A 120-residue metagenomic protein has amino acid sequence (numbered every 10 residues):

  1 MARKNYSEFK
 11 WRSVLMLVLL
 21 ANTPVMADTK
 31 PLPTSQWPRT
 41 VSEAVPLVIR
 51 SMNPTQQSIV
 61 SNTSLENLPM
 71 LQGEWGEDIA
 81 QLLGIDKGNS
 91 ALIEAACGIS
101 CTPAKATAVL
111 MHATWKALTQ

Functional and structural regions predicted by a protein language model:
A2-S13: Bacterial N-terminal signal peptides that target proteins for export
W11-R12, V41, N89: Short amphipathic alpha-helical segments that mediate assembly, nucleic-acid/protein binding, or membrane association
S13-N22: Bacterial N-terminal signal peptides
T23-A27: Sec/Tat signal peptide C-region and signal peptidase I cleavage site
D28-P69: N-terminal secretory signal peptides
P54-Q120: Compact alpha-helical subdomains of small soluble proteins
